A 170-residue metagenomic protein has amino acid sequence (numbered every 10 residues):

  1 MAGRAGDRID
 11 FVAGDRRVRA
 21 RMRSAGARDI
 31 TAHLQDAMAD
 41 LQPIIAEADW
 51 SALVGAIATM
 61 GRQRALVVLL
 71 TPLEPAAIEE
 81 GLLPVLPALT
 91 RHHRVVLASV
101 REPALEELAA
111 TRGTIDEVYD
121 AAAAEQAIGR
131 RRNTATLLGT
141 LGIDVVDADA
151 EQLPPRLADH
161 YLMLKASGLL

Functional and structural regions predicted by a protein language model:
M1-L170: Exposed, interaction-prone extracellular/peripheral surfaces
